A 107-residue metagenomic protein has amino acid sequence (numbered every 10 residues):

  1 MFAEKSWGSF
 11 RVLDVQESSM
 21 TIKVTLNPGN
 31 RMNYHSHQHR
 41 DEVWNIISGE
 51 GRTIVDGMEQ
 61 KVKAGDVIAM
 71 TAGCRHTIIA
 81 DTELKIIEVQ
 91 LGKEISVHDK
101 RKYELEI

Functional and structural regions predicted by a protein language model:
M1-S6, M20, T77, D81-I107: Double-stranded beta-helix
F2-S36, R40: A short glycine-rich, His/Asp/Glu-containing loop-to-beta-strand
K23, V43, G57-K61: Short, surface-exposed secondary-structure edge patches
M32, D41, Q60, H76 (+1 more regions): Glycine-centered loop/turn positions within well-structured domains that cap or flank conserved ligand/cofactor-binding
H39-R52, D56: Glycine- and acidic-residue-biased ligand/ion/polar-headgroup-sensing regions
G57-R75: Short acidic-glycine-tyrosine-enriched beta hairpin
